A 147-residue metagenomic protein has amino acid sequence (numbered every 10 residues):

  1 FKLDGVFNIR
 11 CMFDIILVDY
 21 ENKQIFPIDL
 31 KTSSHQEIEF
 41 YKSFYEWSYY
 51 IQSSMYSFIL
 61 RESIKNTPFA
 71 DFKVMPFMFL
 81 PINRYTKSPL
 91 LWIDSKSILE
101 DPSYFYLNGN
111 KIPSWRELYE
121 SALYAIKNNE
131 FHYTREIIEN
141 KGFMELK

Functional and structural regions predicted by a protein language model:
F1-Y50: Non-catalytic protein-protein interaction segments used by genome-maintenance enzymes to assemble and couple activities
S43-Y50, M55-K147: Metal-dependent nuclease catalytic regions and adjoining charged, substrate-binding loops involved in nucleic-acid end
